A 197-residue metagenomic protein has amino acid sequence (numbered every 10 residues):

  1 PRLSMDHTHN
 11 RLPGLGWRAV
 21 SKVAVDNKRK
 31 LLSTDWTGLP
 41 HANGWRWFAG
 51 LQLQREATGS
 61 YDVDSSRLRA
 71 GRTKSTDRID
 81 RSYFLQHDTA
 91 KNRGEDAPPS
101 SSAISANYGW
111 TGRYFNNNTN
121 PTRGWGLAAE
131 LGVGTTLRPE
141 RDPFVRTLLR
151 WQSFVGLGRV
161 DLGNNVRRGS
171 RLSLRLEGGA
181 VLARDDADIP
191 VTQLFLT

Functional and structural regions predicted by a protein language model:
P1, R93-P99, A103-T197: C-terminal outer-membrane beta-barrel translocator/porin domains of Gram-negative envelope proteins and their
P1-A128: Gram-negative/organellar outer-membrane beta-barrel architecture
